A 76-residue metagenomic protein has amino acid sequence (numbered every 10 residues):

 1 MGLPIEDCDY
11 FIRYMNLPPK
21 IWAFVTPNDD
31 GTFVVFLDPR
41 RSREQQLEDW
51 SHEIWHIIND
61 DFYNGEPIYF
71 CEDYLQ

Functional and structural regions predicted by a protein language model:
M1-I12, R41, P67: A metal-dependent hydrolase signature that marks the N-terminal structural subdomain at the beginning of catalytic folds
D9-V25: N-terminal first-folded block
K20-V34, R41-L47, I57-Q76: Post-HEXXH active-site segment of zinc metalloproteases
H52, H56: Histidine-centered divalent metal-coordination motifs
